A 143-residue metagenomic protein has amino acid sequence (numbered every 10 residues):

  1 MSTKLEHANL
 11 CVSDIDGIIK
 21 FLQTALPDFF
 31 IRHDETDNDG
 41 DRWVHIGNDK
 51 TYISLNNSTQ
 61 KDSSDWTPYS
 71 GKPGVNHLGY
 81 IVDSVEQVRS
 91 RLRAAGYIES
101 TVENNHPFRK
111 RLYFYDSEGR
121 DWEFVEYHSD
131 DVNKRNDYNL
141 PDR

Functional and structural regions predicted by a protein language model:
M1-I19, V75-L78, D130-R143: N-terminal beta-strand motif that seeds the catalytic metal site of vicinal oxygen chelate
S2, N9-I53: Core segments of cupin and vicinal oxygen chelate
K4-S13, V44-G47, D65-R91, K110-Y115: Vicinal oxygen chelate
I18-F21, V88-L92: Hydrophobic side chains in well-ordered alpha-helices
I31, K61-W66, V132-N133: A short, acidic/glycine-rich surface segment
R32, R89, R93-R143: Vicinal oxygen chelate
D49-I53, T59-D62, V85-E86: Short, charged/polar surface micro-motifs in flexible loops or helix N-caps
K50-S54, G119-W122: Short, charged/polar, Gly/Pro-enriched secondary-structure boundary elements
